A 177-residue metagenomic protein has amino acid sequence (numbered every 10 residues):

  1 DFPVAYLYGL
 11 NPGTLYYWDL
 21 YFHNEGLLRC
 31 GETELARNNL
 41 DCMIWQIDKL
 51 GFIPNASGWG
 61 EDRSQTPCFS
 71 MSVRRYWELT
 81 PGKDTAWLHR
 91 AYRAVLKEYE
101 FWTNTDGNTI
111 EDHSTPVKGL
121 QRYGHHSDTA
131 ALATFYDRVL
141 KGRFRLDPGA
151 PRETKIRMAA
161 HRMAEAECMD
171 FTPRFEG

Functional and structural regions predicted by a protein language model:
D1-G177: Acidic, mature catalytic/reactive cores of soluble proteins
